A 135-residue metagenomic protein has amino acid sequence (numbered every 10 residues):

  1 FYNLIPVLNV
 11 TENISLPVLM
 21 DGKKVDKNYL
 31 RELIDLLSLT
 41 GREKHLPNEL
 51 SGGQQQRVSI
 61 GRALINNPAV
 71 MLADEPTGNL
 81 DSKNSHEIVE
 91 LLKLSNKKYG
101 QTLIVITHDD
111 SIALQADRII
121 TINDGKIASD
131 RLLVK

Functional and structural regions predicted by a protein language model:
F1-Q115, I119-I122: ABC family nucleotide-binding domain
R118, K126-K135: Conserved beta-strand-loop-alpha-helix hinge in the C-terminal portion of ABC ATPase nucleotide-binding domains
